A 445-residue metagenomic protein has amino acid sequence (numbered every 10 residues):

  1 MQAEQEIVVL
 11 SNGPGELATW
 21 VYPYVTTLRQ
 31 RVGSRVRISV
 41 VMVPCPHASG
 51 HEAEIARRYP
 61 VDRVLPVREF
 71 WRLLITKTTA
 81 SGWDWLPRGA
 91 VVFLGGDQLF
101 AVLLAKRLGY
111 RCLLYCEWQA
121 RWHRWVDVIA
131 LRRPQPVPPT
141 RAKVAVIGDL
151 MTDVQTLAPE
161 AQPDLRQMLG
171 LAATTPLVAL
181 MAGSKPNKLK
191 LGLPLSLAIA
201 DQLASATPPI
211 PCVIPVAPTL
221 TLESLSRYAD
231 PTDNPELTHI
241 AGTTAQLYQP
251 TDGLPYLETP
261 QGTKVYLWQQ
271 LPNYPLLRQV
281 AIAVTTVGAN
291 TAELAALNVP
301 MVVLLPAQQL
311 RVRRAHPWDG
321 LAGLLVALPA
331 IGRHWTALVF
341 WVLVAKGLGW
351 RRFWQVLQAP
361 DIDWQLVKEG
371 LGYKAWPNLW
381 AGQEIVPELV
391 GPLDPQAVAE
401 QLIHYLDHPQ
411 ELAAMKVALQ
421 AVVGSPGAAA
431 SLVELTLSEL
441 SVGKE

Functional and structural regions predicted by a protein language model:
M1-E445: Nucleotide-activated sugar donor-binding and catalytic core shared by glycosyltransferases and related lipid-linked
